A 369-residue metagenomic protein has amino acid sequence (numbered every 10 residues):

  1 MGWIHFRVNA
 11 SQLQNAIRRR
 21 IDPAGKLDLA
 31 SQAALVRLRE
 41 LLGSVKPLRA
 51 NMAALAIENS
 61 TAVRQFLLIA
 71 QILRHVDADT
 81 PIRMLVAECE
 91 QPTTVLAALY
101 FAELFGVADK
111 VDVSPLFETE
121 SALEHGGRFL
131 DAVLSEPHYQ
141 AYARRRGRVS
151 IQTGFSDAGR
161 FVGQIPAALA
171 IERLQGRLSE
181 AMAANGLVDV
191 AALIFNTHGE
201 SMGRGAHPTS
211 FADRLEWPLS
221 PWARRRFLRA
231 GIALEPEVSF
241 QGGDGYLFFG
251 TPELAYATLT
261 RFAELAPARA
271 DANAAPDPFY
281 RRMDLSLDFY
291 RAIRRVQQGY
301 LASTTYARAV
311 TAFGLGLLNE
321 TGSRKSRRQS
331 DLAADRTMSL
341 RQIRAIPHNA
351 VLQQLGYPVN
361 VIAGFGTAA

Functional and structural regions predicted by a protein language model:
G2, R7-L13, R18-A54, E58 (+6 more regions): Acidic, glycine-enriched catalytic cores built around paired aspartates
Q65-I69, T94, A98-F101, F129-V133 (+1 more regions): A general structural detector for well-ordered alpha-helical segments in enzyme core domains, enriched
I69-D77, L99-D109, L130-R146: Acidic (Asp/Glu)-rich catalytic clusters
I82-C89: Glycine-rich, proline-tolerant flexible connector loops at the mouths of alpha/beta enzymes
P92-L99, L123-F129, F161-I165, S201-P208: A short acidic (Asp/Glu
P115: Conserved, mostly hydrophobic/aromatic
R144-S150, A183-G186: Metal-dependent DNA replication initiation modules
I151-A158: Short loop/turn segments at strand-loop or loop-helix junctions that form parts of catalytic or ligand-binding pockets
